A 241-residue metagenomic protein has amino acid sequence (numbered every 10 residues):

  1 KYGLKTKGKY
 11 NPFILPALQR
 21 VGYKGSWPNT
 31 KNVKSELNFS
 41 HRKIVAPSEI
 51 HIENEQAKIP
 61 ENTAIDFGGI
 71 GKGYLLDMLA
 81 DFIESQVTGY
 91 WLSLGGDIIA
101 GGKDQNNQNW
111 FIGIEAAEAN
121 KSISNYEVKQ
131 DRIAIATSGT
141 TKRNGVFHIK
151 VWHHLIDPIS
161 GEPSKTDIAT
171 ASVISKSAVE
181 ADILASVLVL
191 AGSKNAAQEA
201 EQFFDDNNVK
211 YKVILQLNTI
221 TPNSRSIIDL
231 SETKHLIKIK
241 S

Functional and structural regions predicted by a protein language model:
K1-S241: Mature catalytic core of soluble alpha/beta enzymes
